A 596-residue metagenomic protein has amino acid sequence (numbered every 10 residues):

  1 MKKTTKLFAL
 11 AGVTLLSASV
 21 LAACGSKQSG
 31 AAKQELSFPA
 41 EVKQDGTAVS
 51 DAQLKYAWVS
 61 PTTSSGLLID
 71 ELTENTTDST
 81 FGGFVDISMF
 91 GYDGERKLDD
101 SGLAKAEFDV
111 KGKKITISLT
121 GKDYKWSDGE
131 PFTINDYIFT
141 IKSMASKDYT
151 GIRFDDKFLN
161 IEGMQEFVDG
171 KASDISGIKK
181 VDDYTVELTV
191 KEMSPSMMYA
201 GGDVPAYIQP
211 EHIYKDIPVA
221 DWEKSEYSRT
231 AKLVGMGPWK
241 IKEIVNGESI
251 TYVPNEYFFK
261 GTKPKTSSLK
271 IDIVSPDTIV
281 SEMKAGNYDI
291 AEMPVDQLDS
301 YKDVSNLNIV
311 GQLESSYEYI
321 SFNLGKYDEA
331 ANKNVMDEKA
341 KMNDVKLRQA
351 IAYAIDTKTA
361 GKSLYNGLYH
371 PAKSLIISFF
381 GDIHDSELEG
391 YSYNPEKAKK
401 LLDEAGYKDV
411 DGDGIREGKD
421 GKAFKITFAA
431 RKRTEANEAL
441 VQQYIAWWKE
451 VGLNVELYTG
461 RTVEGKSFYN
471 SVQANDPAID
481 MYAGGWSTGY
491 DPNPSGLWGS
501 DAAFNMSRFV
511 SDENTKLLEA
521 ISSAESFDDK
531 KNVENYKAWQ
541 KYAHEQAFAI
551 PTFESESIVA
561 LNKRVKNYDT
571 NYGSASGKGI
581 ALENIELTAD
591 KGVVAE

Functional and structural regions predicted by a protein language model:
L54-K111: N-terminal lobe/hinge region of extracytoplasmic solute-binding protein
Y56, G129, M283, I290-M293 (+5 more regions): Periplasmic binding protein-like
K105-R153, E187, A340-K341: Aromatic- and charge-enriched surface segment that lines or borders ligand/interaction sites
F154-D216: Surface-exposed binding/hinge segments that line and control ligand-binding clefts or catalytic entry sites
G202-T262, S268, D590-K591, E596: Gly/Pro-rich hinge or "lid" segments in bacterial periplasmic/extracellular proteins
S225-T230, P254-Y301, N454: Ligand-site clamp/hinge motif
K339-A446, V594: Append "and occasionally in soluble cytosolic enzymes with long acidic Gly/Pro-rich linkers
A352-H384, A436, L440-I445, S471-E596: Detector for C-terminal structural segments
